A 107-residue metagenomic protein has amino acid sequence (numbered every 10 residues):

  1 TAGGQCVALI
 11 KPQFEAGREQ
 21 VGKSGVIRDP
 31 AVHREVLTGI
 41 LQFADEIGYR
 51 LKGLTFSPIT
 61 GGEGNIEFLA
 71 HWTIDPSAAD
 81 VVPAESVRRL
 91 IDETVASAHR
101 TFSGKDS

Functional and structural regions predicted by a protein language model:
T1-E67: S-adenosylmethionine
I66-E67, H71-S107: Flexible, glycine-/basic-rich loop-and-beta segments that form/coincide with the SAM-dependent methyltransferase
